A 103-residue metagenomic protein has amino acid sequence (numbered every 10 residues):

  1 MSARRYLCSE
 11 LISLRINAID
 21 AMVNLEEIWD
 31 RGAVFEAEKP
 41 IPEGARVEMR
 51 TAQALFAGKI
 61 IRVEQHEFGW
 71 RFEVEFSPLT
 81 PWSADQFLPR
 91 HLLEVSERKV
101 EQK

Functional and structural regions predicted by a protein language model:
M1-K103: Structured alpha-helical
